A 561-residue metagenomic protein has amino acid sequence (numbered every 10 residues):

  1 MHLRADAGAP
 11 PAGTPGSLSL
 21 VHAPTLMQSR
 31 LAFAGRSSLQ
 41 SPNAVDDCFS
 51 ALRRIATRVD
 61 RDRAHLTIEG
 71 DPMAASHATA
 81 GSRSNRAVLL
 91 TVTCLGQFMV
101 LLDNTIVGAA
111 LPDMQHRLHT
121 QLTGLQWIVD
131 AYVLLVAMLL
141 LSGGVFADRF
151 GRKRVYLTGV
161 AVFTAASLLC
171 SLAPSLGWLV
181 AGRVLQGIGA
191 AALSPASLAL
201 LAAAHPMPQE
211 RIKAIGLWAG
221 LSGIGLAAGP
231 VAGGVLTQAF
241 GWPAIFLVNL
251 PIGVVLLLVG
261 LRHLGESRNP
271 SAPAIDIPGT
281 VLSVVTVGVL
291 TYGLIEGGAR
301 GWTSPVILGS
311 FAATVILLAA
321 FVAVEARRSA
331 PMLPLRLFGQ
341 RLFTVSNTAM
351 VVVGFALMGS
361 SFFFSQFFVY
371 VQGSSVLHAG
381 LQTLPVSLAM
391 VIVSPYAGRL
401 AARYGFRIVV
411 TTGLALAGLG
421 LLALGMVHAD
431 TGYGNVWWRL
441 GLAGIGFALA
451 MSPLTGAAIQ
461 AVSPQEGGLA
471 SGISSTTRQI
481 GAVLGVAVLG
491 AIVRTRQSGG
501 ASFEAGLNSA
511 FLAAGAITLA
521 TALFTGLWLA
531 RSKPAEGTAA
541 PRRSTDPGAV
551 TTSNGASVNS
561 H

Functional and structural regions predicted by a protein language model:
M1-P15: Extreme N-terminal basic, low-complexity initiation segments that serve as generic localization/processing leaders
L3, A7, A23, A34 (+1 more regions): Short hydrophobic alpha-helical segments enriched in small aliphatic residues
C48-N85, W528-H561: Intrinsic disorder in cytosolic terminal tails and internal cytosolic loops of multi-pass membrane transporters
R58-R63, T67-I68, G216, Q238-V351 (+8 more regions): Hydrophobic transmembrane-helix bundles of small-molecule transporters
M73-R262, S394-A397, Y404, I408-A429 (+2 more regions): Transmembrane-helix bundle of Major Facilitator Superfamily
R83-L102, V107-A109, L118, L122 (+3 more regions): 12-transmembrane solute porter fold
D148-R149, L172-P174, T237-F240, I295 (+6 more regions): Membrane-helix boundary and inter-helical linker elements of multi-pass secondary transporters
